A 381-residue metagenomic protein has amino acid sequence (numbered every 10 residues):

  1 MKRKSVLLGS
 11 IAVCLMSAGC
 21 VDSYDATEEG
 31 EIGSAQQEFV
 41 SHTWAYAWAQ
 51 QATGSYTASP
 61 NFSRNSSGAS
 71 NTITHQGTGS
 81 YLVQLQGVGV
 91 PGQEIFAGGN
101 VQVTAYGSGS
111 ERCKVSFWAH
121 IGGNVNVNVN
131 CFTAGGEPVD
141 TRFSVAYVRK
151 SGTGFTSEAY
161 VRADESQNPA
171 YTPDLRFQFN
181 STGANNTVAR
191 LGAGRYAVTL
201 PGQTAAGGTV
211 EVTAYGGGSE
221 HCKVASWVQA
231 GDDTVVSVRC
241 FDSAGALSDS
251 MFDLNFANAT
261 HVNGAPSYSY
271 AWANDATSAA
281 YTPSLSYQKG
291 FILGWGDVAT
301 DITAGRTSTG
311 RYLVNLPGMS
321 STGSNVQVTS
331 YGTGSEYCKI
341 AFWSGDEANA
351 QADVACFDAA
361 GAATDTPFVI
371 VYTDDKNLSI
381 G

Functional and structural regions predicted by a protein language model:
M1-G9: Bacterial N-terminal signal peptides that target proteins for export
K2-R3, D25, V90, D346: Serine/threonine-rich low-complexity intrinsically disordered regions
G9-S10, A26, G33, G123 (+1 more regions): Low-complexity, intrinsically disordered regions enriched in charged/polar residues
M16-G19: C-terminal motif of bacterial Sec signal peptides marking the signal peptidase cleavage site
V21-S23: Bacterial signal peptide processing site
E28-H42: Post-signal peptide N-terminal segment of mature Sec-exported envelope proteins
F39-G381: Extracellular attachment/recognition segments
